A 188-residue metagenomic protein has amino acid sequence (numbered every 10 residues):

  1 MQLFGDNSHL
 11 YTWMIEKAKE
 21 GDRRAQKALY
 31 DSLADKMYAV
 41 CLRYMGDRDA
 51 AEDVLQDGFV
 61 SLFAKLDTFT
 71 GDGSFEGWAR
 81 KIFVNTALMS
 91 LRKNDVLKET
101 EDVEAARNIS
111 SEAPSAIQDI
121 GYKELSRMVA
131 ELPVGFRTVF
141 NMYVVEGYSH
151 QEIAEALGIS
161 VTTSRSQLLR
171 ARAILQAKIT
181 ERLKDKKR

Functional and structural regions predicted by a protein language model:
N7-Y11, M89, V96-L125, S149-H150: Internal acidic/polar
I15-Y38: A short, charge-rich alpha-helical start-of-domain segment used by transcription regulators
K19-E20, R43-G46, Q56-S74, K93-D95: Sigma70-family region 2
Y30-R48, K65, V129, T180-E181: Amphipathic, Lys/Arg- and hydrophobic-enriched alpha-helical face
A39, D53-V60, G73-N85: Structural recognition of an alpha-helix C-terminal capping motif at a helix-to-coil junction
D67-G71, K81-E101, Q118, R170: Arg/Lys-rich amphipathic alpha helix in sigma70-family domain 2
R92, L132, R137, Q167 (+1 more regions): Short, Lys/Arg-enriched C-terminal cap helix and immediately downstream tail that follows
V139-Y143: A short pre-motif secondary-structure segment
